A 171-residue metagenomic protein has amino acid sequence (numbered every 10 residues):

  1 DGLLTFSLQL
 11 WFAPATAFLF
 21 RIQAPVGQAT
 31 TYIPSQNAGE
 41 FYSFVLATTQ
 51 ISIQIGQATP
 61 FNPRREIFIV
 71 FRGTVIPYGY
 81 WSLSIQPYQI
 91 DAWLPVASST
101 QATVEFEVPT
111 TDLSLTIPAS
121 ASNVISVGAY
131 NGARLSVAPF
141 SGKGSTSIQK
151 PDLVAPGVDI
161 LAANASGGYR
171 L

Functional and structural regions predicted by a protein language model:
D1-L171: Loop-rich non-cytosolic ectodomains and luminal regions
